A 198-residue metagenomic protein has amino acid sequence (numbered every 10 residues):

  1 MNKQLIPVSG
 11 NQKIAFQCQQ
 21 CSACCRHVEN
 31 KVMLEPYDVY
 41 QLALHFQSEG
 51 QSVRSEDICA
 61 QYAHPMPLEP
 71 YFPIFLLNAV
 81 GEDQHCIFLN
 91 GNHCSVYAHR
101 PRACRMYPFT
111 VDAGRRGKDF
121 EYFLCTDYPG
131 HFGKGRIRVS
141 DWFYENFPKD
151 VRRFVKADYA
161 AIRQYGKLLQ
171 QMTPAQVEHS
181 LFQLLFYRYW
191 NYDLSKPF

Functional and structural regions predicted by a protein language model:
M1-F198: Short loop/turn segments that flank or connect secondary-structure elements
